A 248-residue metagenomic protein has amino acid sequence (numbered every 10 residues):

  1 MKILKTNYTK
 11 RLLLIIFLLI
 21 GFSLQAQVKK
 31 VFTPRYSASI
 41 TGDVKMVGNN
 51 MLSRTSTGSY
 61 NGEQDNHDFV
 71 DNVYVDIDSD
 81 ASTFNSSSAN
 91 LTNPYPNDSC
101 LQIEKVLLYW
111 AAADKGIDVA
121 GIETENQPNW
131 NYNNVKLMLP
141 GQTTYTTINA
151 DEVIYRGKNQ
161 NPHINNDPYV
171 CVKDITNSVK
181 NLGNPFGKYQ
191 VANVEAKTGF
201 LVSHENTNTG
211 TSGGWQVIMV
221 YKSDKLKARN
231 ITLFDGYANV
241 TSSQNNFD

Functional and structural regions predicted by a protein language model:
M1-K29: Bacterial Sec-dependent N-terminal signal peptides
Q27-D248: Disulfide-rich extracellular domains of secreted proteins
